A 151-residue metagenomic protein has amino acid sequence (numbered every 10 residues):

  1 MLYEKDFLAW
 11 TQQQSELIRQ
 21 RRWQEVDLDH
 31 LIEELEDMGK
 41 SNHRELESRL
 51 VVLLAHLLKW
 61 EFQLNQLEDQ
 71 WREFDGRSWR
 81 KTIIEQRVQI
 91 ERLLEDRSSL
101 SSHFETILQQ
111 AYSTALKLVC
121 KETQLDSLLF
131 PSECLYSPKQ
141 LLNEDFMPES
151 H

Functional and structural regions predicted by a protein language model:
M1-H151: Surface/interface-facing alpha-helical segments and adjacent flexible terminal/loop regions used for partner/assembly
